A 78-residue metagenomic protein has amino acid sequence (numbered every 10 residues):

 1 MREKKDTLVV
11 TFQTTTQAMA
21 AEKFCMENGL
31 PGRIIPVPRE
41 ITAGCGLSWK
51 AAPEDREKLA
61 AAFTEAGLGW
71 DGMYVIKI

Functional and structural regions predicted by a protein language model:
M1-R2, I35-E40: Short, flexible, solvent-exposed loop/turn segments with mixed acidic/basic and small polar residues
K4-T11: Short glycine-/aliphatic-rich beta-strand segments at the starts of folded cytosolic domains
F12-T15, P53: Electropositive phosphate-/nucleotide-binding environments in soluble metabolic enzymes
T14-P31: Short amphipathic alpha-helix segments
E22, C45, A61-A62: Short, glycine/acidic-enriched capping/hinge loops at junctions between secondary-structure elements
P31-V37, D71-G72: A short linear hydrophobic-aromatic micro-motif
R39-L47: Short, charge-patterned binding micro-sites
K50-I78: C-terminal structural segments of small proteins and small subunits
